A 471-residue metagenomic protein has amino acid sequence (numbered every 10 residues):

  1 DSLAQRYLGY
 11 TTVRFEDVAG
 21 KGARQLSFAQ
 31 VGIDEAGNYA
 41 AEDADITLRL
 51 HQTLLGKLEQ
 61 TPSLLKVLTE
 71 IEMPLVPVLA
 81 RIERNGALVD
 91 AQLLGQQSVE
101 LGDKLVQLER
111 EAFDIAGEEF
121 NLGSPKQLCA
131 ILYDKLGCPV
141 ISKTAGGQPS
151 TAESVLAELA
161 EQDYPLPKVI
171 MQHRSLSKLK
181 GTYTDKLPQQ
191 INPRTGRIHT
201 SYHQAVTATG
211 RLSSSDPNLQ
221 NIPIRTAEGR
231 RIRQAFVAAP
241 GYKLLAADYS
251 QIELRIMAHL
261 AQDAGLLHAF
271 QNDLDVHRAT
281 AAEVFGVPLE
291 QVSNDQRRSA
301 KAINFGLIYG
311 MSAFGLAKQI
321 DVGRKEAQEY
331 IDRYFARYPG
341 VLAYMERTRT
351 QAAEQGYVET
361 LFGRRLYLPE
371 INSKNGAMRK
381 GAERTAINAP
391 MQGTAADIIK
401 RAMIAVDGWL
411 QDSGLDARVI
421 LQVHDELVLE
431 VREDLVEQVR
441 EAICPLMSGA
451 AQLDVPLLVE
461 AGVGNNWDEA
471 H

Functional and structural regions predicted by a protein language model:
D1-A4, L244-A246, E253-G286, P369-R379: Metal-dependent catalytic core segments for phosphate chemistry
S2-Y7, T11-R225, G241-K243, S250-E253 (+8 more regions): Conserved "right-hand" nucleotidyltransferase catalytic core of DNA-directed polymerases
R14-L26, E228-F236, R278, I371-R379: Active-site-adjacent bridging/hinge elements
L26, P77, R81-R84, N192-T195 (+8 more regions): Conserved catalytic core of nucleic-acid polymerases
L50, I256-M257, Y330, A402 (+1 more regions): Hydrophobic side chains in well-ordered alpha-helices
D103-R110, D114-K168, A336-N388, D434-H471: C-terminal polymerase-core module
E228-K243, G408-Q411: A short acidic-Thr-Gly-centered motif at the start of a beta-strand
P240, I252, D416-R418, Q422-G449: Gly/His-enriched, cation/cofactor- and phosphate-binding structural elements
